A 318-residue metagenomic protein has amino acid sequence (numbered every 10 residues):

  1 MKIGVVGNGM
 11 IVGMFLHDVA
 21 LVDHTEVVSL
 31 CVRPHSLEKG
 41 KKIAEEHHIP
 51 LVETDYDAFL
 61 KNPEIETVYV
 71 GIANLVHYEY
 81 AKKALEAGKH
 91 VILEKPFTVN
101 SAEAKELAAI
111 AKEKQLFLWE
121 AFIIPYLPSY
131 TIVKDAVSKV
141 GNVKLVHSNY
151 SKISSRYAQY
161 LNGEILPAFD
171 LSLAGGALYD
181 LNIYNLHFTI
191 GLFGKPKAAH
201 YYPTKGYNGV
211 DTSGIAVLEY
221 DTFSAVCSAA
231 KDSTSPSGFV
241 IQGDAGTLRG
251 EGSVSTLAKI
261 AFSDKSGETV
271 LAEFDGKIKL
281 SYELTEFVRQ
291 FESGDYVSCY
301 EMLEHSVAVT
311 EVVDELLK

Functional and structural regions predicted by a protein language model:
M1-H47: N-terminal Rossmann-like dinucleotide-binding module
S36, I49-A109: Beta-loop-alpha module in the N-terminal Rossmann-like domain of NAD(P)-dependent dehydrogenases, especially those
E53, L93-E94, L118-E120, G250: Hydrophobic residues in well-ordered beta-strands that form the structural core
T67-Y69, K105, E286-K318: C-terminal helix-rich "cap/oligomerization" subdomain common to oxidoreductases
E106-I123, K144-L145: Rossmann-fold dehydrogenase core element
L127-K197: Predominantly a Rossmann-like dinucleotide-binding segment in NAD(P)-dependent oxidoreductases
N185-T256, T285-G294: Contiguous beta-strand/loop segments that form the cofactor/metal-binding neighborhood of enzyme cores
F274-T285, E301: Active-site loop of classical SDR/Rossmann-like NAD(P)-dependent oxidoreductases, centered on the catalytic Tyr-X3-Lys
